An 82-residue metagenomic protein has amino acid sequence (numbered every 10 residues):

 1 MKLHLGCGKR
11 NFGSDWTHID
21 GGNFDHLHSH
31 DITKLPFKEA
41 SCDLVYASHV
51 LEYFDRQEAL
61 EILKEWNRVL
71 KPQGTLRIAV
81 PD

Functional and structural regions predicted by a protein language model:
M1-G8: Conserved class I S-adenosyl-L-methionine
K9-E39: Adenosine-cofactor binding site in Rossmann-like domains, unifying the SAM/SAH pocket of S-adenosylmethionine-dependent
C42-D43: Local beta-strand N-terminus motif with an aromatic residue
Y46: A conserved beta-strand element that flanks and buttresses the S-adenosyl-L-methionine
H49-Y53: Short catalytic micro-motifs in class I SAM-dependent methyltransferases
L60-T75: A short glycine-rich, Lys/Arg-flanked "PGG" loop and its adjoining helix->strand segment in the class I
P81-D82: Short "lid" loop at the C-terminus of a central beta-strand within the Rossmann-like core of SAM-dependent
